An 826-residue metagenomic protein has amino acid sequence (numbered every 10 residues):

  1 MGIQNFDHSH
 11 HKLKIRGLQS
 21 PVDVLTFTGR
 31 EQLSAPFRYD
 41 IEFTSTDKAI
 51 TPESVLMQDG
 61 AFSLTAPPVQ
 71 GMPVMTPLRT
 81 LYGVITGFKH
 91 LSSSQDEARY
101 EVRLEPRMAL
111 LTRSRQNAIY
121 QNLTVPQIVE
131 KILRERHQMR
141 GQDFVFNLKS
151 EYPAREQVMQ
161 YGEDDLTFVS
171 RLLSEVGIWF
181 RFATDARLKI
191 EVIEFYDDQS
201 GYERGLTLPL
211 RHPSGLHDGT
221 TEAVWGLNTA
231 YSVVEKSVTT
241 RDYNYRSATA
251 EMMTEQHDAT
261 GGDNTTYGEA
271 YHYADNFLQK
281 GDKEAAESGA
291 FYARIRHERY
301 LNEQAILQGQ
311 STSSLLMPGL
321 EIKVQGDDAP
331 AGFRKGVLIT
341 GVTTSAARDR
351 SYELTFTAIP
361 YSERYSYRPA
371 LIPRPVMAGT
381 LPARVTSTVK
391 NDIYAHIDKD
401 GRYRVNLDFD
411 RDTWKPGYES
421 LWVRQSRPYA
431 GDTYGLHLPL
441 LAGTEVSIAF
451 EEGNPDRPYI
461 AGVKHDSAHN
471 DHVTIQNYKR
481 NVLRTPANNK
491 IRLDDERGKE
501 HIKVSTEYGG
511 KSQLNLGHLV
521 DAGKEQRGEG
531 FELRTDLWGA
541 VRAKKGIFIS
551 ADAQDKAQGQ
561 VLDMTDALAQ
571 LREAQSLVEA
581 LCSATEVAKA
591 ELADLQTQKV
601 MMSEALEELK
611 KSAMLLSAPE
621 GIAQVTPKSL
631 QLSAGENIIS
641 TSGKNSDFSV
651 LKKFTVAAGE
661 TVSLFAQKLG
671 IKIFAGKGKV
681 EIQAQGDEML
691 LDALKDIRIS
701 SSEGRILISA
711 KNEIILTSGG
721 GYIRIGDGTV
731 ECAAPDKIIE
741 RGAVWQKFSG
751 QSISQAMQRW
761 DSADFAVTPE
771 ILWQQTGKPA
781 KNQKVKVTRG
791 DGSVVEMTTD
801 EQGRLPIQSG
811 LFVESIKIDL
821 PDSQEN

Functional and structural regions predicted by a protein language model:
M1-N826: Amphipathic alpha-helical and helix-coil boundary elements used as assembly and membrane-proximal scaffolds
